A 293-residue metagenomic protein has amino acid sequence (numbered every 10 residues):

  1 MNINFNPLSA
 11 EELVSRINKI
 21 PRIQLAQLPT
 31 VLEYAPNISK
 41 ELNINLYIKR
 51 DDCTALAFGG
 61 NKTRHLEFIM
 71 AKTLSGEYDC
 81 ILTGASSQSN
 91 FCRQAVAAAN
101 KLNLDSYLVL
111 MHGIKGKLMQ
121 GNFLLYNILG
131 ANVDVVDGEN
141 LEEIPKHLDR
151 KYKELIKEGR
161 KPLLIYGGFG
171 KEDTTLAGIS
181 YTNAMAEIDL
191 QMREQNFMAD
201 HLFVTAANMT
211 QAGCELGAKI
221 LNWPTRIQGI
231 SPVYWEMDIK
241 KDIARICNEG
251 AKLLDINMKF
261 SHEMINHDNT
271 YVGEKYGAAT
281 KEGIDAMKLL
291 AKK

Functional and structural regions predicted by a protein language model:
M1-K293: PLP-dependent amino-acid enzyme catalytic core
